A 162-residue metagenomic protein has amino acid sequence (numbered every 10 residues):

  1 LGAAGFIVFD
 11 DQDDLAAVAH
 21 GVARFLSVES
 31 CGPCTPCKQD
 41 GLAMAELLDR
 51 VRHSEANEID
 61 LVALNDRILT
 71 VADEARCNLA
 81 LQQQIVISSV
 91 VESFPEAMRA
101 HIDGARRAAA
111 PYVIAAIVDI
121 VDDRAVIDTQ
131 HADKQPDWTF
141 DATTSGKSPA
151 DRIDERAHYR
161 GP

Functional and structural regions predicted by a protein language model:
L1-P162: Redox cofactor-anchoring modules in respiratory/redox and cofactor-processing assemblies
